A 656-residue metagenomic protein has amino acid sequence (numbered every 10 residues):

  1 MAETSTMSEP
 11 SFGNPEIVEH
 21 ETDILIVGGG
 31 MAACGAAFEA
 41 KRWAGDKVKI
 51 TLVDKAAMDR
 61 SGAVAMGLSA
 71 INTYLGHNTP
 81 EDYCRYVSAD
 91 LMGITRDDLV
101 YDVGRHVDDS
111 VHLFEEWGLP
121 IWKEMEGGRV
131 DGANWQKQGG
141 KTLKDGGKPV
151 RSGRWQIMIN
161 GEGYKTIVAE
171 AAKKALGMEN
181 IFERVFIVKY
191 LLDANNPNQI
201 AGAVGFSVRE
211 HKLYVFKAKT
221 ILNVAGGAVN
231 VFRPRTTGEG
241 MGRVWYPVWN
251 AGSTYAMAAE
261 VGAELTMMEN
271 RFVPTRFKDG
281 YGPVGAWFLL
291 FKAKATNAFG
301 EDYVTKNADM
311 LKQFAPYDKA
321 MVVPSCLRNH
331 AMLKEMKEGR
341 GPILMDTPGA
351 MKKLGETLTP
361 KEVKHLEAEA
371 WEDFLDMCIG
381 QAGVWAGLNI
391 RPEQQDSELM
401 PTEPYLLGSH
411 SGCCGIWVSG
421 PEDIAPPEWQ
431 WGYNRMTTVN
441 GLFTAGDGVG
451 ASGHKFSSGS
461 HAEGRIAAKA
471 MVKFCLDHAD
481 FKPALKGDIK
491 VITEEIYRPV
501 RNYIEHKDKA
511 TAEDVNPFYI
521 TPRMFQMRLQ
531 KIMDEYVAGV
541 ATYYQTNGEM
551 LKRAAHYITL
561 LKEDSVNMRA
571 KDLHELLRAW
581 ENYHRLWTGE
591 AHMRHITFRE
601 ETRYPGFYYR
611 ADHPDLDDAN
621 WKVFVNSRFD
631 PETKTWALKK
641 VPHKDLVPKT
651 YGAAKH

Functional and structural regions predicted by a protein language model:
M1-I24, R42-G45: Extreme N-terminal leader/targeting segments of oxidoreductases
E19-T22, E210-T220: Core beta-strand elements of the Rossmann-like FAD/NAD(P) dinucleotide-binding domain in flavoenzyme oxidoreductases
I24-T51: N-terminal Rossmann-like FAD-binding beta1-loop-alpha1 element of flavoenzymes
W43-A65: Glycine-rich FAD pyrophosphate-binding loop
I71-G104: Glycine-rich active-site loop/strand segments that organize a redox cofactor
W117-A201, M267-G453, V537-H656: Mobile, glycine/GP-rich and aromatic-enriched active-site lid/loop segments adjacent to catalytic centers
N223-G282, S457-A470: Glycine-rich loop(s) and the adjacent beta-strand/alpha-helix scaffold that form part
D477-K571: Long, amphipathic alpha-helical stalk/connector segments used for oligomerization, subunit docking, or mechanical
